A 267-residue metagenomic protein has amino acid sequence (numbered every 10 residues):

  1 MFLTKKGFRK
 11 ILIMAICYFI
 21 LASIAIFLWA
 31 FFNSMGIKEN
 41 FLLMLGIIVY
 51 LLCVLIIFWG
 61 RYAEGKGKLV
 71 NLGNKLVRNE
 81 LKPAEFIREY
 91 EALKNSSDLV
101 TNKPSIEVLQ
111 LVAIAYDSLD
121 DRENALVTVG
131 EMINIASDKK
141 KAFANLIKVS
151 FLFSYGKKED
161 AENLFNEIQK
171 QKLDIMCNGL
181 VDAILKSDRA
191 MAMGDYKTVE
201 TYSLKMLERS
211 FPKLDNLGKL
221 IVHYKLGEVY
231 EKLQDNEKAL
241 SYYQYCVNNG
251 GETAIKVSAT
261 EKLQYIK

Functional and structural regions predicted by a protein language model:
M1-L76, E80-P83: N-terminal alpha-helical membrane-insertion module
M44-I48, K75-A92, I114-T128, F153-N166 (+1 more regions): Helix-turn-helix repeat elements of alpha-solenoid scaffolds
L55-A136: N-terminal topogenic membrane-targeting module
Y62-A63, V100-S105, D138-K141, I175-G179 (+2 more regions): Residue signature of alpha-solenoid helical repeat architecture, marking inter-repeat boundaries and helix-start
G67-N74, P104-L111, F143-I147, N178-A192 (+2 more regions): "A position-specific structural signal for the A-helix of alpha-solenoid helical repeats
E91-N95, G130-N134, N166-K172, L204-F211 (+1 more regions): Amphipathic alpha-helical segments of tetratricopeptide repeats
D195-K267: Long, non-transmembrane cytosolic or organellar matrix-exposed soluble domains/tails of integral membrane proteins
